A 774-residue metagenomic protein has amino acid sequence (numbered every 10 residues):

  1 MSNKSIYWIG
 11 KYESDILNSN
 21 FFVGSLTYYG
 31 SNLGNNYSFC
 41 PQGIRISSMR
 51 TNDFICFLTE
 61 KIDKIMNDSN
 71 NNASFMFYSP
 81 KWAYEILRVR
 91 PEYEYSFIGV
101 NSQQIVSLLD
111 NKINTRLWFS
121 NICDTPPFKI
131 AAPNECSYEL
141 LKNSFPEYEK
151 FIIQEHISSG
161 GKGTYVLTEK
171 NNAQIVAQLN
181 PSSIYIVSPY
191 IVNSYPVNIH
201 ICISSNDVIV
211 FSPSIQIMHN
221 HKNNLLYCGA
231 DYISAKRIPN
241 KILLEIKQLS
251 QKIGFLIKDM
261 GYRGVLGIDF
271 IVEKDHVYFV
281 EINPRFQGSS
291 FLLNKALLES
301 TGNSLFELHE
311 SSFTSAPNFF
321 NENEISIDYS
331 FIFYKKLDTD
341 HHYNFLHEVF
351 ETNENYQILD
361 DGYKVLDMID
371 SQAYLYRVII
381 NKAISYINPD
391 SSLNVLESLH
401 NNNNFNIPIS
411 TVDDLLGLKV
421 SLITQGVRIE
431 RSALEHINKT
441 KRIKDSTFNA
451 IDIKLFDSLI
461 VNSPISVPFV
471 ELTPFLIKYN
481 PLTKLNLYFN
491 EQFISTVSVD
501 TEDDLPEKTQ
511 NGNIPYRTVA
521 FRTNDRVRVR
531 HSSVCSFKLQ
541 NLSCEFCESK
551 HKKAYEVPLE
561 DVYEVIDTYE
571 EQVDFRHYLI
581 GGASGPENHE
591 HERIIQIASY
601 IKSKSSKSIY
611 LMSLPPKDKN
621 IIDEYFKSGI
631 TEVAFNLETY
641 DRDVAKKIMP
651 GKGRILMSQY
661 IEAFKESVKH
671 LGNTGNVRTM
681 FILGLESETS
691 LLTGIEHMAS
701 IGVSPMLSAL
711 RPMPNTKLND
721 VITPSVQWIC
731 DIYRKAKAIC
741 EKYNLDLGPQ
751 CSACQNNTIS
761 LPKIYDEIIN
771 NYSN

Functional and structural regions predicted by a protein language model:
M1-N101, C136, N401-N404: ATP-binding N-terminal substructure of ATP-dependent carboxylate-amine bond-forming enzymes
A73, Q248-K258, V265, P284-H342: Active-site "cap" helix and flanking loop/linker of ATP-utilizing ligase/carboxylase catalytic domains
T125-P126, Y148-I152, Y165-P196, C228-Y232 (+1 more regions): Conserved ATP-binding module of the ATP-grasp superfamily
P189-S194, I199-K252, N283-E310: ATP-dependent carboxylate/phosphate-activation module, predominantly the ATP-grasp catalytic core and closely related
L308-P408: Peripheral (often C-terminal) accessory segments that flank ATP-dependent C-N-forming ligase machineries
I409-F489, L692-N774: Auxiliary Fe-S-binding modules of radical SAM enzymes
S463-E545, K550-K553, C751, N757-I759 (+1 more regions): N-terminal [4Fe-4S]-dependent radical SAM core
E548-V565, Y569-R593, K602-I621, Y625-A663 (+2 more regions): Core AdoMet radical
